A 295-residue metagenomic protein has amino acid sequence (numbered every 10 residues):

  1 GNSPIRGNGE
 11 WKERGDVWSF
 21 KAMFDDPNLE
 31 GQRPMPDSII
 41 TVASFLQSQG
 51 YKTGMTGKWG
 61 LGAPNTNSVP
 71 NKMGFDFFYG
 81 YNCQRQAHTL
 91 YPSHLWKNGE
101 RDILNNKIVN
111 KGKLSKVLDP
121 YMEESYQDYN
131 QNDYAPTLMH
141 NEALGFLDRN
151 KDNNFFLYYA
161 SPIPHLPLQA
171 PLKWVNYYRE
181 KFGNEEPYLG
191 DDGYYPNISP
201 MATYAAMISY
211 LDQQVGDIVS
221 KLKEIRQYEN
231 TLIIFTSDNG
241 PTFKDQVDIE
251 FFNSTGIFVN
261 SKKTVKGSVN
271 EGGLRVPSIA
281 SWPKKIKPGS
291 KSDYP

Functional and structural regions predicted by a protein language model:
G1-P295: Formylglycine-dependent sulfatase
